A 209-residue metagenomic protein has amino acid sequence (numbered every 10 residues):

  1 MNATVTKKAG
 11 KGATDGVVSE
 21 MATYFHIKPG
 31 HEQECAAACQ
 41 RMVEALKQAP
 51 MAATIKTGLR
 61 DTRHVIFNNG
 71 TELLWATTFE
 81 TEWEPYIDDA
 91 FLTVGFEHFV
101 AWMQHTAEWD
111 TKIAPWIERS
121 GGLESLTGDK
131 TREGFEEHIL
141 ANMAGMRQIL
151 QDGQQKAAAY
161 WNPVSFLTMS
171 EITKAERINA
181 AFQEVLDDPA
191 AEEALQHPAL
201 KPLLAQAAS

Functional and structural regions predicted by a protein language model:
M1-E72, T78-P85, T111-S209: Short S/T/G/P-rich N-terminal loop/turn motif that feeds into the first structured element of a domain
G95-T111: Conserved short beta-strand edge segments in small beta-sheet-based binding/regulatory domains
